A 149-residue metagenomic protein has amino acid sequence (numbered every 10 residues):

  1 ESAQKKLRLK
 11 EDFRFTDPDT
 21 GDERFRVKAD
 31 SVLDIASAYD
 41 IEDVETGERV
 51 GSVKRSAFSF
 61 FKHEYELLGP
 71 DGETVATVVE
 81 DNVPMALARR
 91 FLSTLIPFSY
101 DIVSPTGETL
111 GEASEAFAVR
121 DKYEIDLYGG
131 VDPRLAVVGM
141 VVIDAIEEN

Functional and structural regions predicted by a protein language model:
E1-N149: Intrinsically disordered, low-complexity proline/glycine-rich segments
